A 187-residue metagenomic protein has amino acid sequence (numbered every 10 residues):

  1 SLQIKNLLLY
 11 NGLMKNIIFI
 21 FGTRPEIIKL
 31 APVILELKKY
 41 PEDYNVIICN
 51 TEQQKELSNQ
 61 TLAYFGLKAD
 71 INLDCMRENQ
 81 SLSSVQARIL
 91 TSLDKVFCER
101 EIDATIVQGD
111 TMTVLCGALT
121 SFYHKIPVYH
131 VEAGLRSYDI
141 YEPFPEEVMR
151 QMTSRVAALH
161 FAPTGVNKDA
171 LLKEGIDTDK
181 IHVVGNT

Functional and structural regions predicted by a protein language model:
L9-E52: N-terminal subdomain of nucleotide-sugar transferases
N16, D103-A104: Structural motif
Y44-V85, S92: Conserved nucleotide-sugar phosphate-binding/catalytic loop shared by glycosyltransferases and other
V96-D103: Glycine-rich phosphate-binding loop signature in dinucleotide/nucleotide-binding domains
I106-H124: An aromatic- and histidine-rich active-site surface loop
I126-T187: Active-site-proximal region of nucleotide-activated glycan assembly enzymes, centered on histidine/acidic-rich loops
